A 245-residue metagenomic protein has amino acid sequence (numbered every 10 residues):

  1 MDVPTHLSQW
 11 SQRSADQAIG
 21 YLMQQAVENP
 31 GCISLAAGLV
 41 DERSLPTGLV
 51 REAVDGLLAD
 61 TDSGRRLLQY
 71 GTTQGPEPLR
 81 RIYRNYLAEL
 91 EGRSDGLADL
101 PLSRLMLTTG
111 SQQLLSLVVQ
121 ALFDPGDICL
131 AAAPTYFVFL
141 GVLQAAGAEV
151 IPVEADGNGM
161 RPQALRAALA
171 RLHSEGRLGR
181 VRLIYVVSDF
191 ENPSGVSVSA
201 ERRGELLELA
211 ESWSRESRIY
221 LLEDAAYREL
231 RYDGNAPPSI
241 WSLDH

Functional and structural regions predicted by a protein language model:
M1-D60: Conserved N-terminal helix/loop that builds the PLP phosphate-binding region of the aspartate aminotransferase-like
L58-E216, R228-H245: Conserved core of the PLP fold type I
D224: Glycine-centered flexible beta-alpha turn that most often forms the glycine-rich phosphate-binding loop
